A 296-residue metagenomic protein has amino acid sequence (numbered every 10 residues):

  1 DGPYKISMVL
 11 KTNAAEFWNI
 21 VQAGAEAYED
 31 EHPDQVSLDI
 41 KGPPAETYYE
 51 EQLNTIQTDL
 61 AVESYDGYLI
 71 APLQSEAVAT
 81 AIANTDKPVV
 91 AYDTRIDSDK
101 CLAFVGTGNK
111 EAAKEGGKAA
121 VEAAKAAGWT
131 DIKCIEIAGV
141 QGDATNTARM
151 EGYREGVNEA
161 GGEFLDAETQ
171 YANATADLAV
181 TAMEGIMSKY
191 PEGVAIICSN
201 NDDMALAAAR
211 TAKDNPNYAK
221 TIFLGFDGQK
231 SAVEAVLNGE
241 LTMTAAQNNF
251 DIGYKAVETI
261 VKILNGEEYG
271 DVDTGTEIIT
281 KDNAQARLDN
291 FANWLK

Functional and structural regions predicted by a protein language model:
D1, Q52, V105-I132, A176-V180 (+2 more regions): Hydrophobic alpha-helical segments within soluble ligand-binding/sensing domains
D1-G2, I137-Q141, T145, V157-A160 (+1 more regions): Hinge/cleft segment of the Venus flytrap/periplasmic-binding protein
D1-K5, D30, A83-K87, L295-K296: Short, low-complexity disordered leader/linker segments with a strong preference for bacterial N-terminal type II
K5-G24, Y28, H32, D39-L53 (+4 more regions): Extracytoplasmic "Venus flytrap"
F17-H32, V36, A112-A119, A144-E163 (+5 more regions): Short, solvent-exposed amphipathic alpha-helices that sit in or adjacent to ligand/effector-binding or catalytic
E29-A45, K133-E136, V157-A176: Short beta-strand elements in bilobed, periplasmic/extracellular small-molecule ligand-binding domains
Q57, A61, D66-V89, Y153 (+2 more regions): Hydrophobic alpha-helical
G67, A71-E111, G228-L237, T242 (+2 more regions): Flexible loop/hinge segments that line or gate small-molecule binding clefts
